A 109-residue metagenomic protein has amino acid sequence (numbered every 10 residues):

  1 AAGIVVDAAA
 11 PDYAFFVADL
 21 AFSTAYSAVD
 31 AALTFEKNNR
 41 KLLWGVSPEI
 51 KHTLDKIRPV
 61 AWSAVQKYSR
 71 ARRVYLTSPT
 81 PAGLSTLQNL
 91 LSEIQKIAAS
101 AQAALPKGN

Functional and structural regions predicted by a protein language model:
A1-N109: Cationic, hydrophobic amphipathic alpha-helical membrane-interacting segments
